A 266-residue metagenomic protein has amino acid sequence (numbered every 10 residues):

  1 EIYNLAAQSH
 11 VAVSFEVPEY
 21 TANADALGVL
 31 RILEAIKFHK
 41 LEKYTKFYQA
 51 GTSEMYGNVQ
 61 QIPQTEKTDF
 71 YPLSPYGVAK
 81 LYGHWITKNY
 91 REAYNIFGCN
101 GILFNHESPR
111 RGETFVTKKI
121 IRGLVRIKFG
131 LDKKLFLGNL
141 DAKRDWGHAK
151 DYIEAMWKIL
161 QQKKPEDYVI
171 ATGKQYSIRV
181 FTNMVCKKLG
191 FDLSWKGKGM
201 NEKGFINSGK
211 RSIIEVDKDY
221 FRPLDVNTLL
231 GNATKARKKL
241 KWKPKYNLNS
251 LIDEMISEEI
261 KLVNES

Functional and structural regions predicted by a protein language model:
E1-H106, K150, M156, L160 (+5 more regions): N-terminal Rossmann-like NAD(P)+-binding domain of SDR-like oxidoreductases, especially those catalyzing
R111-S266: C-terminal substrate-binding subdomain of Rossmann-fold SDR/epimerase-dehydratase oxidoreductases
